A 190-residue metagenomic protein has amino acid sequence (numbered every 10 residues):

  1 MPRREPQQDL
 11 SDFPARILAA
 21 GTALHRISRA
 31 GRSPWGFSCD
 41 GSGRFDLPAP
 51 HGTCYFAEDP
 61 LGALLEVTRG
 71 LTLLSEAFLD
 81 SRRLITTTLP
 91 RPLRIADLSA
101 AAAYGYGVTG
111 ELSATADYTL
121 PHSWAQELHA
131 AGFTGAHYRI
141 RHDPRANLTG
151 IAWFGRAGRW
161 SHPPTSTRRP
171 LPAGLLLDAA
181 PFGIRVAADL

Functional and structural regions predicted by a protein language model:
M1-G41, D46, L73-L190: Active-site and NAD+-binding cores of ADP-ribose-processing enzymes
F45-S75: Extended catalytic/binding region for NAD+/ADP-ribose chemistry, centered on the ART fold
